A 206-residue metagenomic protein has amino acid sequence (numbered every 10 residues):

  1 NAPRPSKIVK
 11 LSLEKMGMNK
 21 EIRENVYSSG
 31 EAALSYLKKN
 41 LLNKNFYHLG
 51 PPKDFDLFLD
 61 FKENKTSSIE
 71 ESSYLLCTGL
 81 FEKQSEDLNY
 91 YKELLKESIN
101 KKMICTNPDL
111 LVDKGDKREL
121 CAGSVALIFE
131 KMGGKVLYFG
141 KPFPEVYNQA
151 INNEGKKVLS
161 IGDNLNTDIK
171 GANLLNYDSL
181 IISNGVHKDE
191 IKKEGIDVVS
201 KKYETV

Functional and structural regions predicted by a protein language model:
A2-V206: Asp-based, Mg2+/Mn2+-dependent phosphohydrolase catalytic module
